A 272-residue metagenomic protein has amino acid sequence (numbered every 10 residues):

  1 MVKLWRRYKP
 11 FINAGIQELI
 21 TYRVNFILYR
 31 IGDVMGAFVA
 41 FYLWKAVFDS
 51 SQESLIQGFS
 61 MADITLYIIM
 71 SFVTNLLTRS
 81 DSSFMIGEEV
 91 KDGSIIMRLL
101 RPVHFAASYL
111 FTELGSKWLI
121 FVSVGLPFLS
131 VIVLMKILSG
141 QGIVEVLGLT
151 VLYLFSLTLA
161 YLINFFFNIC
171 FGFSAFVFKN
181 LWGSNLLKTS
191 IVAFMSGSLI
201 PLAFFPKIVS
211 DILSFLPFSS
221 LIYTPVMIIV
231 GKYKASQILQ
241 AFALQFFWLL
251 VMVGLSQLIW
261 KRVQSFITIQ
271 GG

Functional and structural regions predicted by a protein language model:
M1-G272: Hydrophobic transmembrane alpha-helices and immediately adjacent juxtamembrane helices of multi-pass inner-membrane
